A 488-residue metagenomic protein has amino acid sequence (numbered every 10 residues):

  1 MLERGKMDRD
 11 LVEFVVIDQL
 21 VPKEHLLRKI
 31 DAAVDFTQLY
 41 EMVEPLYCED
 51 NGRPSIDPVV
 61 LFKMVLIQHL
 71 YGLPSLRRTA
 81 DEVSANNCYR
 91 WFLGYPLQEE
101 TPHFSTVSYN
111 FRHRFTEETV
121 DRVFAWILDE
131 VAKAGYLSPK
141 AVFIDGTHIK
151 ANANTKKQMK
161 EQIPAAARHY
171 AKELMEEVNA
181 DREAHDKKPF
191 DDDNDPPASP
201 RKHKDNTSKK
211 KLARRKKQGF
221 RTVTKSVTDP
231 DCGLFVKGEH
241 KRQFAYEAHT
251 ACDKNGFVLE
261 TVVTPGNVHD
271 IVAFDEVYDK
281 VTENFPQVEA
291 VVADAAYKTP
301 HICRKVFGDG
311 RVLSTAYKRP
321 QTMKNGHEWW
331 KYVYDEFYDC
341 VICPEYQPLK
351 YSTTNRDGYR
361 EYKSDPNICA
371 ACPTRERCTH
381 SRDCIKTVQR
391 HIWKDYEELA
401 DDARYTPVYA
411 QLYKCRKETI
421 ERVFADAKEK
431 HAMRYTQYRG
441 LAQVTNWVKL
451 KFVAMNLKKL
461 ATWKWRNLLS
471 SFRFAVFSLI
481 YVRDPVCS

Functional and structural regions predicted by a protein language model:
M1-R28: Hydrophobic alpha-helical membrane-insertion signals
E3-R4, V65, G72-S84, L97-S488: Anion-binding and metal-coordination hotspots
D18-L20, R53, H240: Short secondary-structure boundary/capping segments within folded domains
K23-L66, Y71-G72: Basic, short loop/linker segments at the boundary and entry of helix-turn-helix/winged-helix-like folds
T37-Y40, N86, R90, K430: A short secondary-structure junction motif
Y89-E99: Helix-terminus loop motifs that line ligand-binding clefts
